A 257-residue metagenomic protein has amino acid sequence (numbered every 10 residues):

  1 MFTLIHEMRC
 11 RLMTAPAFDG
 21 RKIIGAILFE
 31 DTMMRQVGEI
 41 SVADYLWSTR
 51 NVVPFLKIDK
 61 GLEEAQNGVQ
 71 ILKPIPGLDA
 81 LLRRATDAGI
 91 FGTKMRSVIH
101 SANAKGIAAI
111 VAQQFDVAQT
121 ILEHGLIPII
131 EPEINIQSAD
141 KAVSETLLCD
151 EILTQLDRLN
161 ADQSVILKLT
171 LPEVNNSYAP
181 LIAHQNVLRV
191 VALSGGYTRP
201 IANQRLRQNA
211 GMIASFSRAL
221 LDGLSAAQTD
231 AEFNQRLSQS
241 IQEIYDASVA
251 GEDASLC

Functional and structural regions predicted by a protein language model:
M1-F91, I99-S101, E151-L169, E173-C257: Alpha/beta catalytic barrel-like cores
T93-K168: Eukaryote-skewed repeat-based solenoidal scaffolds used as protein-protein interaction platforms, primarily
